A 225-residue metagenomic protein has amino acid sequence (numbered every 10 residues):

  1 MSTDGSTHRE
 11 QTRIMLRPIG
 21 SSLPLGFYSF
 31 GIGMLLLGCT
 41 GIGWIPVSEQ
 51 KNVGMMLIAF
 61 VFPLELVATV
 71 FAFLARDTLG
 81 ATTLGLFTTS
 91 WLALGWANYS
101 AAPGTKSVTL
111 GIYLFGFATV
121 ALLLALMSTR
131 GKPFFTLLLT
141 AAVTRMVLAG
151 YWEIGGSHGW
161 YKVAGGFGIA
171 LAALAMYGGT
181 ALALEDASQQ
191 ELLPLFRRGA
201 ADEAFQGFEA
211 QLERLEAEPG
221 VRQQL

Functional and structural regions predicted by a protein language model:
M1-L66, G199-L225: N-terminal topogenic module of multi-pass integral membrane proteins
Q11-G20, T40-K51, T69-L79, W96-K106 (+1 more regions): Short juxtamembrane and helix-loop transition motifs at transmembrane-helix boundaries in membrane proteins
Q11-G26, D77-L79, T129-V143, W160-F167 (+1 more regions): Cytoplasm-facing juxtamembrane segments at the starts of transmembrane helices in multi-pass membrane proteins
G31-I32, M55-V67, A81-W96, I112-L122: Core segments of alpha-helical transmembrane spans in multipass integral membrane proteins
L35-G41, L66-T69, S90-A101, A121-A125 (+1 more regions): Hydrophobic alpha-helical transmembrane segments and adjacent interfacial helices in integral membrane proteins
V47-F62, G104-F117, L138-L139, G166-I169: Structural signature of hydrophobic alpha-helical transmembrane segments
A68-F73, A81-T83, A149-W152, G178-L182: A structural feature that tracks compact, well-ordered secondary-structure segments with a strong bias toward
G111-L123, P133-I154, W160-A181: Alpha-helical membrane segments in multi-pass integral membrane proteins
